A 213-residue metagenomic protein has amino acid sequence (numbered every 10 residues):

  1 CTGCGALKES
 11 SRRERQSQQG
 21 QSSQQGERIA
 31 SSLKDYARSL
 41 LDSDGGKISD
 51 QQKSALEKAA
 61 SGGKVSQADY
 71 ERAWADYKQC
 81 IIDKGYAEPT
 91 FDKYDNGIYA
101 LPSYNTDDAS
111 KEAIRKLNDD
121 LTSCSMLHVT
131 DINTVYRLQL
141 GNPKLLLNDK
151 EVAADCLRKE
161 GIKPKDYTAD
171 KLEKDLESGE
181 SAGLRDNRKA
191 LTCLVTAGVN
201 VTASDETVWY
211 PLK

Functional and structural regions predicted by a protein language model:
C1-T2: Sec-dependent bacterial lipoprotein signal peptides
G5-K213: Mitochondrial intermembrane space
